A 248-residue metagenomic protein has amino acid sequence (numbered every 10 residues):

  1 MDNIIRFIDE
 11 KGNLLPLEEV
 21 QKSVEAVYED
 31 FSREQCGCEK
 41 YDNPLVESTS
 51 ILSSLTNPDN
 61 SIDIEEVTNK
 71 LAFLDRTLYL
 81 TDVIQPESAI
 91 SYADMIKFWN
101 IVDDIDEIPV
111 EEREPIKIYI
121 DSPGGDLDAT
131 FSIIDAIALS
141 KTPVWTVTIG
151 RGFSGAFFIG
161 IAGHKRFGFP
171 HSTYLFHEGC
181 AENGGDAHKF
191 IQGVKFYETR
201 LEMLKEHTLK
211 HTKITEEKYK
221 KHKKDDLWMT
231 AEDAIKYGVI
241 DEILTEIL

Functional and structural regions predicted by a protein language model:
M1-L248: Terminal-region recognition feature
